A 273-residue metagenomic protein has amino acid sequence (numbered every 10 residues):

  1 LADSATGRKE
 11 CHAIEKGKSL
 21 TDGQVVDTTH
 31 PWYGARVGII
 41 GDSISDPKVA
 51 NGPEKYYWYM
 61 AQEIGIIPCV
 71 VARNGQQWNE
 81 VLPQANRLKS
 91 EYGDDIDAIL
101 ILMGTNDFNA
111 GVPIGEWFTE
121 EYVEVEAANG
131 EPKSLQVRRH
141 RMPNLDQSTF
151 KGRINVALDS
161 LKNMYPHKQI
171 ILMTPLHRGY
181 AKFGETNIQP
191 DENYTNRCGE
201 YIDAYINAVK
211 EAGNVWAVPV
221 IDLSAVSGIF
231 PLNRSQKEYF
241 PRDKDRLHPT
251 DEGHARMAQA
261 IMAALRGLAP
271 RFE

Functional and structural regions predicted by a protein language model:
L1-I40, I44-G52, W58-I67, D94-D95 (+4 more regions): N-terminal secretory targeting modules
Y33-I39, I44-N155, H248: Conserved SGNH/GDSL esterase-like catalytic core that processes O-acyl groups on lipids and polysaccharides
G38, C69, I171-M173, P219-I221: Hydrophobic/aromatic beta-strand patches that form the interior of the parallel beta-sheet core in alpha/beta enzyme
M103, L172-P175: A cross-domain feature marking catalytic cores of carbohydrate-active enzymes and several ubiquitous metabolic/repair
A157-L161: Hydrophobic positions in alpha-helices of CheY-like receiver
Y165-Q169: A short helix->loop->beta-strand "cap" motif at the edges of active sites that frequently abuts
P175-E273: Catalytic His-Asp segment of secreted/periplasmic serine-dependent ester chemistry enzymes
